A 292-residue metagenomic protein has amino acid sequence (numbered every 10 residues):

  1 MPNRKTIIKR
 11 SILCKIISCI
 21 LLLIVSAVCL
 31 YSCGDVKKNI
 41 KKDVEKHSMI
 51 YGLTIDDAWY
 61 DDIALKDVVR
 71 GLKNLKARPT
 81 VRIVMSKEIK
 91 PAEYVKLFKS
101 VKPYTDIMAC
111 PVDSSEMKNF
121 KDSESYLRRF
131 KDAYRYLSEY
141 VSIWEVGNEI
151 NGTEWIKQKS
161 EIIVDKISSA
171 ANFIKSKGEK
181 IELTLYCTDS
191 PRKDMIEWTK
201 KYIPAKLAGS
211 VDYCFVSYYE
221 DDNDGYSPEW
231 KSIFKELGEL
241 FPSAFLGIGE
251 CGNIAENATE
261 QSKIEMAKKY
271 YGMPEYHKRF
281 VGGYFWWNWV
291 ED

Functional and structural regions predicted by a protein language model:
C19-V28: Bacterial N-terminal signal peptides
I40-D132, S138, S142-E145, N151 (+1 more regions): N-terminal substrate-binding region of glycoside hydrolase catalytic domains
A64-V69, E93-F98, E124-A133, S190-G209 (+1 more regions): Distinct, well-ordered alpha-helical segments
S100, N119-V146, I162-F173, M195-G209 (+1 more regions): An active-site-proximal structural segment forming one wall of the substrate-binding cleft that immediately precedes
A109-D113, S142, N148, L185 (+3 more regions): Aromatic- and acid-rich polysaccharide-binding/catalytic face of secreted or lumenal carbohydrate-active enzymes
K131-S160, L183-D189, G282-V290: Active-site groove signature of glycoside hydrolases
G247, C251-D292: Substrate-binding cleft of secreted/luminal carbohydrate-active enzymes
